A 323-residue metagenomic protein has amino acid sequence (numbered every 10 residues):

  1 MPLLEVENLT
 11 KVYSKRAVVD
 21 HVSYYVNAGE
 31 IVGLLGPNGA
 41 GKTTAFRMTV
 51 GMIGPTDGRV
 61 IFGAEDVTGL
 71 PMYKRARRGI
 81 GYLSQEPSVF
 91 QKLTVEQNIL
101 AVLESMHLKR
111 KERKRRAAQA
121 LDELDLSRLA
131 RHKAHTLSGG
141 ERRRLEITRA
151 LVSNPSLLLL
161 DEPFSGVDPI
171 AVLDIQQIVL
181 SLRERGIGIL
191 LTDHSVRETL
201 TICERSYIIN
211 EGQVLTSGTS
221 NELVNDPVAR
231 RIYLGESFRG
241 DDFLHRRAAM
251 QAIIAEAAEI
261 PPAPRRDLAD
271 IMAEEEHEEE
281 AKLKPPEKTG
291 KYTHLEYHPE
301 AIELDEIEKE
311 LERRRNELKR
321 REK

Functional and structural regions predicted by a protein language model:
L35-P37: The feature captures the beta-strand-to-loop junction immediately N-terminal to the Walker
V50: Helix-to-loop junction immediately C-terminal to a conserved catalytic motif
D66-G81, E86, R110-K114, L223-P227: ABC ATPase NBD coupling module
L93-L100: Short coil-to-helix segment of the ABC ATPase nucleotide-binding domain corresponding to the Q-loop/switch region
K111-L129, Q176-L180: Conserved ABC ATPase "signature" region
K133-L137, E141: Conserved ABC ATPase signature
N154: Conserved catalytic motifs of ABC-family nucleotide-binding domains
